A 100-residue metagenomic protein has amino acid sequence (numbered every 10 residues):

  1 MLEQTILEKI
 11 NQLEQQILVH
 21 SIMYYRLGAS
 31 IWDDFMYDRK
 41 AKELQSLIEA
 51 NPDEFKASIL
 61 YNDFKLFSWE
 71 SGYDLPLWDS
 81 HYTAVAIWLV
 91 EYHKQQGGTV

Functional and structural regions predicted by a protein language model:
M1-V100: Phosphate/adenylate-binding "loop-and-lid" substructures adjacent to NTP/NAD/dNTP-binding pockets in NTP-dependent
